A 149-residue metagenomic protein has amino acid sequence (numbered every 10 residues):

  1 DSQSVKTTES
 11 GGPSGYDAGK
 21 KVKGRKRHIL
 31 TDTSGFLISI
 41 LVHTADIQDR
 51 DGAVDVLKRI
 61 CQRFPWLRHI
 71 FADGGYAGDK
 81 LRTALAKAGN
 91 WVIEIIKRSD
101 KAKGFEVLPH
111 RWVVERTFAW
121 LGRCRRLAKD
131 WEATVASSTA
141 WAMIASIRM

Functional and structural regions predicted by a protein language model:
D1-N90, K97-R98, A145: Polybasic low-complexity intrinsically disordered regions
T83, N90, I95, G104-M149: Basic, amphipathic alpha-helical segments enriched in Lys/Arg and hydrophobic/aromatic residues
